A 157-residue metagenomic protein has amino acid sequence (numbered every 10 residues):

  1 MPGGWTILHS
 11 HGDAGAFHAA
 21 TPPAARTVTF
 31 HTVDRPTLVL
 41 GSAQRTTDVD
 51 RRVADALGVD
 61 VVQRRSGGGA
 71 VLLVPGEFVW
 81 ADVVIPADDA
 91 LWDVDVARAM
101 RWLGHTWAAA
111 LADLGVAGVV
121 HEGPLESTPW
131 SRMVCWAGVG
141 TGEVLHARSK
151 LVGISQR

Functional and structural regions predicted by a protein language model:
M1-A56, D60-R64, G69-A70, D88 (+3 more regions): Active-site loop/lid in soluble adenylation, ligation, and acyl-transfer enzymes
V33-R35, V74-F78, V139: Short, solvent-exposed loop/turn segments at the edges of secondary structure
P36-L38, V79, R101, H105: N-terminal, well-ordered alpha-helical segments
A43, P75, I154-S155: Fold-independent oxyanion-binding glycine-rich loops and adjacent beta-strand/coil segments at enzyme active sites
V61, G69-L73, L111-G115: Short C-terminal domain-edge/linker segments immediately following a structured domain
S66-A90: Residues forming anionic-ligand binding surfaces in small-molecule and nucleic-acid pockets of primarily soluble enzymes
D88-R157: Catalytic beta-strand/loop module used to bind and position nucleotide/cofactor moieties in cofactor-attachment
